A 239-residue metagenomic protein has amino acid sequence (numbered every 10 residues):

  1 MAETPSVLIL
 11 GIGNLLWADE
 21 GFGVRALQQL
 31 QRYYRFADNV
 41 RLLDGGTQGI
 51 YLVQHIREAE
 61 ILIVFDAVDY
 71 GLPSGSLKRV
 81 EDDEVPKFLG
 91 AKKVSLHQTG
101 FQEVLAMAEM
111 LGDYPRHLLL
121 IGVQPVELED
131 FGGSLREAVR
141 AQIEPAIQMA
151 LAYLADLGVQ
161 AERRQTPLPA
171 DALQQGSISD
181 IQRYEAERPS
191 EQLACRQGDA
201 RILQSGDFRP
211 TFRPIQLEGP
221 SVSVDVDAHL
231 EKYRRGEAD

Functional and structural regions predicted by a protein language model:
M1-S6, A152-D239: SAM-dependent methyltransferases
A2-L10, L15-G21, R25-K87: Nucleotide and nucleotide-moiety/phosphate-recognizing core
G21, R25, T47, L72 (+3 more regions): Conserved active-site and cofactor/substrate-binding residues in soluble primary-metabolism enzymes
Q31, R57, E84, T99 (+2 more regions): A generic membrane alpha-helix/interface feature
Y33-Y34, Y51, Y70, Y114 (+3 more regions): Sequence-level detector for tyrosine residue identity
N39-T47, L96-D130, D199, L203 (+5 more regions): Generic hydrophobic segment detector
K78-Q102: Active-site-adjacent loop/tail segments of enzyme domains
L89, K93, F101, M107-P189: Phosphate/ribose-phosphate-bearing ligand recognition and processing surfaces, centered on ADP-ribose/NAD(+/P+) systems
